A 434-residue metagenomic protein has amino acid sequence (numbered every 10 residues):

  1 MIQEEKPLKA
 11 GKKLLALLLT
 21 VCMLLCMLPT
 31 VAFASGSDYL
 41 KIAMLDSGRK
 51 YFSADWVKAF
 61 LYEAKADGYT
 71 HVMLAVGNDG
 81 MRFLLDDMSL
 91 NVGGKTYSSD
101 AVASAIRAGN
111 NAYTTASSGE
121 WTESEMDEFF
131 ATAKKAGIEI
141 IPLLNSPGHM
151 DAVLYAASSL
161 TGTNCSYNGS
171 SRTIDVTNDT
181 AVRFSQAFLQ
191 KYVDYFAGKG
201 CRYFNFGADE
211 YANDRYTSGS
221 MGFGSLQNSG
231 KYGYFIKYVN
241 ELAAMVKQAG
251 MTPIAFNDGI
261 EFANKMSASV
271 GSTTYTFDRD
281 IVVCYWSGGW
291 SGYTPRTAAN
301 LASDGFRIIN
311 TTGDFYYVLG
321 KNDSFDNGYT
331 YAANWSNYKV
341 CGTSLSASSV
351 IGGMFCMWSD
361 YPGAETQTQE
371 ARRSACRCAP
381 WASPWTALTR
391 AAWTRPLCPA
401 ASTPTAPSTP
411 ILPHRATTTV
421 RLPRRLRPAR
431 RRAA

Functional and structural regions predicted by a protein language model:
L19, M23-M27: Hydrophobic core
M27-G36: Sec-dependent signal peptide cleavage junction
Y39, D79-K135, M150-T180, E210-G233: Aromatic- and acidic-residue-enriched carbohydrate-binding clefts of CAZyme catalytic domains
K50-A64, T294-T297: Short, acidic/polar
W56-G80: Catalytic domains of carbohydrate-active enzymes, especially glycoside hydrolases
D67-Y69, E125-P147, S171-N205: An active-site-proximal structural segment forming one wall of the substrate-binding cleft that immediately precedes
T177-V282, W286-G305: Active-site neighborhood of glycoside hydrolase catalytic domains
A268-R279, C284-A434: Flexible, acidic glycine-rich loops studded with aromatic residues
